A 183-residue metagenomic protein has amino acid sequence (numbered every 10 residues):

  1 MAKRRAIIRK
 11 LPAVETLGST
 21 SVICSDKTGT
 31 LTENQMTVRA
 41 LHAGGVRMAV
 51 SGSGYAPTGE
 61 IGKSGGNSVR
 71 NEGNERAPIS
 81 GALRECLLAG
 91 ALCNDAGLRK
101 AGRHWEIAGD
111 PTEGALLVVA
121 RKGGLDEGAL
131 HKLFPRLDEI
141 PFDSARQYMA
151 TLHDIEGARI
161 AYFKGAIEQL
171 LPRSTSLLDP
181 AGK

Functional and structural regions predicted by a protein language model:
M1-K183: Conserved cytosolic headpiece of P-type ATPases
